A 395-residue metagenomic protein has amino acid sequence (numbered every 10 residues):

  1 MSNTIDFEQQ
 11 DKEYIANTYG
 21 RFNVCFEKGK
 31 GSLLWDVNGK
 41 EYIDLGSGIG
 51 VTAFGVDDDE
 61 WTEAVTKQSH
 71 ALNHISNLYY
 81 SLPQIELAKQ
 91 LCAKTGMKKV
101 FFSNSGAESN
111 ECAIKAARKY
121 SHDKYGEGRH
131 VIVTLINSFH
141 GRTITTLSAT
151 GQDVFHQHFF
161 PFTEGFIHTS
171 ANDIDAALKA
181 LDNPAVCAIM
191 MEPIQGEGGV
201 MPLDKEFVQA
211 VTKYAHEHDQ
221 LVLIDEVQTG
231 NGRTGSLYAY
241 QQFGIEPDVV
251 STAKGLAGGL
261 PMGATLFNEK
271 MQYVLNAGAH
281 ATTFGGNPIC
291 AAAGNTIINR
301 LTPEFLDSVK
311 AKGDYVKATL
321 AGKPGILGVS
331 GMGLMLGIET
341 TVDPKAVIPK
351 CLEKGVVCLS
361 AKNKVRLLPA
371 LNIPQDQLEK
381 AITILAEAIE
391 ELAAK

Functional and structural regions predicted by a protein language model:
S2-K395: Conserved N-terminal phosphate-binding loop of PLP-dependent enzymes in the Aspartate aminotransferase
